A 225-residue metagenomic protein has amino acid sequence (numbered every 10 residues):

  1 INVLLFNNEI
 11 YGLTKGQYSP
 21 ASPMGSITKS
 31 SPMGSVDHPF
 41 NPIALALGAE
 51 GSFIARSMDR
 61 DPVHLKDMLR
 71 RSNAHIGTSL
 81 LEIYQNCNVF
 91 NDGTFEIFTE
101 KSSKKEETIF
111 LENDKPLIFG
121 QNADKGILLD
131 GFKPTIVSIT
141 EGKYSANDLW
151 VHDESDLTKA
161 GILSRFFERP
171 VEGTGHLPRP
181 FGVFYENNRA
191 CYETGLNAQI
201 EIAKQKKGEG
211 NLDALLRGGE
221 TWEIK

Functional and structural regions predicted by a protein language model:
I1, G77-I83, F181-V183: Generic beta-sheet signal
I1-G12, V63-D67: Thiamine diphosphate
L4, N8, S22, T28 (+1 more regions): Active-site cavity-forming subdomains of large catalytic enzyme subunits
L13-G25, L45: Active-site-proximal loop->helix
S26-S72: Conserved thiamine diphosphate
F53-F110: ATP/pyrophosphate-binding catalytic subdomain of soluble kinases
V89-K225: Flexible, low-complexity linker and terminal segments
